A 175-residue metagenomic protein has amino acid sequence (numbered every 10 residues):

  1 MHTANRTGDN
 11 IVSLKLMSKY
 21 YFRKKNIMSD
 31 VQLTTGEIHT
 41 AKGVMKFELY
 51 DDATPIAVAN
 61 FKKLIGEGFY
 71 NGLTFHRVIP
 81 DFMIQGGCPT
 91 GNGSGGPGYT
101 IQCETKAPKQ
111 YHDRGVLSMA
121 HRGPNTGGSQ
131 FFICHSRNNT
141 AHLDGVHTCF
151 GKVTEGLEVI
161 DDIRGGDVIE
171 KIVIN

Functional and structural regions predicted by a protein language model:
H2-T3, M17: Ser/Thr/Pro/Gly-rich low-complexity, intrinsically disordered segments
T3, I11-V12: Short hydrophobic alpha-helical segments enriched in small aliphatic residues
A4-N5, A57: Intrinsically disordered, low-complexity segments enriched in proline/serine/threonine
V12-N175: Cyclophilin-like peptidyl-prolyl cis-trans isomerases
